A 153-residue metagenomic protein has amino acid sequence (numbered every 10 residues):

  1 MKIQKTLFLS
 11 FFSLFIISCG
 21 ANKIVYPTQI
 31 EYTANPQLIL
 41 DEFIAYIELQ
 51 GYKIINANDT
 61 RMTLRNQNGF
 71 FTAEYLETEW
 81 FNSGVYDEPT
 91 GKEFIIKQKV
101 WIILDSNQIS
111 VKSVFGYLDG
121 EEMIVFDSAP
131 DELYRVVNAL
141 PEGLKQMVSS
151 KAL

Functional and structural regions predicted by a protein language model:
M1-A21: Sec-dependent bacterial lipoprotein signal peptides
G20-L153: Ser/Thr-rich, low-complexity intrinsically disordered terminal regions
